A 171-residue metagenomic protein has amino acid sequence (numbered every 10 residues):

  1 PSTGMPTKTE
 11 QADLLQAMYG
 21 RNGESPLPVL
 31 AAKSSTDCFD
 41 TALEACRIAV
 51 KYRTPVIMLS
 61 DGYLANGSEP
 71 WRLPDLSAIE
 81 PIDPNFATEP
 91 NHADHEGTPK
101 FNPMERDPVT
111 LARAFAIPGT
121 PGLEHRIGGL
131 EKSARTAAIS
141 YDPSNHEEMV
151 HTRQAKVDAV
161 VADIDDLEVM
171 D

Functional and structural regions predicted by a protein language model:
P1-E24: Flexible glycine/proline-rich, aromatic-decorated loop/lid segments
P1-G4, V29, M149-Q154: N-terminal start-of-chain detector that recognizes signal peptides and the immediate post-cleavage beginning
P1-S2, S34-T36, G62-A65: Acidic, glycine-rich active-site loops and adjacent beta-strand->loop/helix elements that engage anionic groups
K8-Q11, S35-F39, E147: Conserved structured core elements
S25-P26, D171: Short, surface-exposed connector motifs at secondary-structure boundaries
P26-R47: Active-site/ligand-binding-proximal alpha/beta "capping" segment
T41-D171: Flexible, low-complexity linker and terminal segments
